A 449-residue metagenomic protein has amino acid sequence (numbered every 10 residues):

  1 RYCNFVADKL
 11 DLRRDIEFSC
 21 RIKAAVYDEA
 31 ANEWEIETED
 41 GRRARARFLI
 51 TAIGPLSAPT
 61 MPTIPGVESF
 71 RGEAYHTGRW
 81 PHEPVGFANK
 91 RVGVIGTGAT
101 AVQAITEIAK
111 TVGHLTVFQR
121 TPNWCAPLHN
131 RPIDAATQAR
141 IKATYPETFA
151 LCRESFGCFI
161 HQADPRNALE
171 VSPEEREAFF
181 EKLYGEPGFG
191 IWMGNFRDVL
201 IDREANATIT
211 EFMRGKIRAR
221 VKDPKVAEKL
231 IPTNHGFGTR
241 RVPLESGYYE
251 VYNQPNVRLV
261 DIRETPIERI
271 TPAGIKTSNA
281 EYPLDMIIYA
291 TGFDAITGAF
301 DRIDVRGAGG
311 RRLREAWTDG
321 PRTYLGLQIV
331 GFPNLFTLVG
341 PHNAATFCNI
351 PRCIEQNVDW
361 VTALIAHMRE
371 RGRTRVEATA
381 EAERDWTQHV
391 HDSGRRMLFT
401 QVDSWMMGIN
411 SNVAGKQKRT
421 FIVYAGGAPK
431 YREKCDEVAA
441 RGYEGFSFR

Functional and structural regions predicted by a protein language model:
R1-E68, E83-A88, T97, V102 (+1 more regions): N-terminal FAD-binding dinucleotide-binding subdomain shared by FAD-dependent oxidases/monooxygenases
R71-A74: Active-site-adjacent "gating/activation" loops or surface patches in catalytic cores
T77-R79: Active-site glycine-rich loop that binds ribose-phosphate moieties when present
